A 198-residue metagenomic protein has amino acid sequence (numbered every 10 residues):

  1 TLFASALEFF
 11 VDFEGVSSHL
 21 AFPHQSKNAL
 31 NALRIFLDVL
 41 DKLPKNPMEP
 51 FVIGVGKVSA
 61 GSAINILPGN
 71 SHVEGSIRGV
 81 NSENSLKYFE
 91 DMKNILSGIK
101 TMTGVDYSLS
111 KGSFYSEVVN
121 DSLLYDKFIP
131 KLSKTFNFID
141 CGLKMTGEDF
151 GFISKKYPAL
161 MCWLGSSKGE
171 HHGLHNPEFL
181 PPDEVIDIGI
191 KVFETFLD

Functional and structural regions predicted by a protein language model:
T1-V119, K144-G147, G151: Midchain, well-structured core segments that form catalytic/ion-binding scaffolds
S26-L30, R34-D38, V185-D198: Structural helix-boundary/capping segments
N28, N120-L123, P181-E184: Alpha-helix N-cap and loop-to-helix initiation/capping positions
L43, I99, K131, T135 (+1 more regions): Short alpha-helical functional segments enriched in proximate histidine and acidic residues
I95-I99, K127, K131, K156: Alpha-helical structural signal in soluble globular domains
Y107, T135-D140: A local structural motif
V118-L132: Short, low-order "capping/linker" segments at domain edges
I139-L197: Zn-dependent metallopeptidase/amidohydrolase metal-coordination segment
